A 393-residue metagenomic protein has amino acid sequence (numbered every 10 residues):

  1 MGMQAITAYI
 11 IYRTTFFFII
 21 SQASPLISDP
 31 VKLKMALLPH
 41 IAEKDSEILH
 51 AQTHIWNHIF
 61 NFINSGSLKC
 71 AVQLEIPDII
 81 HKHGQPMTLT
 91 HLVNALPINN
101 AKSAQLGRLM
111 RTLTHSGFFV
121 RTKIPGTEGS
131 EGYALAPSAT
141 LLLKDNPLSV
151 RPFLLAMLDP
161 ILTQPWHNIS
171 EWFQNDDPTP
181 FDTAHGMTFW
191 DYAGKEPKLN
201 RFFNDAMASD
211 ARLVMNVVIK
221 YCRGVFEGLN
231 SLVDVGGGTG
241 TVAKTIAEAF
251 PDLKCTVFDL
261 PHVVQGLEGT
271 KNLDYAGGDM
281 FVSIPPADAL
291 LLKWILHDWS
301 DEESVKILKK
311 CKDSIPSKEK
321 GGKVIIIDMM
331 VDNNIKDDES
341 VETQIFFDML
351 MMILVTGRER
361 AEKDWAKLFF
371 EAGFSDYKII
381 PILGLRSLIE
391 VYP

Functional and structural regions predicted by a protein language model:
M1-I48: Eukaryotic N-terminal low-complexity, Ser/Thr- and Lys/Arg-rich leader segments that predominantly function as
A36, D145-S340, D376, I382 (+1 more regions): Conserved adenosyl
L38-D45, H50-I98, K102-S231: Conserved Class I S-adenosyl-L-methionine-dependent methyltransferase catalytic core
P77, H81, V93, N204 (+5 more regions): Amphipathic alpha-helical interaction motifs in eukaryotic regulatory proteins
R121-K123, I379-I382: Short beta-strand
I327-E371: C-terminal alpha-helical "lid/dimerization" subdomain adjacent to the S-adenosyl-L-methionine
L388-P393: C-terminal lobe and adjacent flexible extensions of AdoMet/dcAdoMet transferase-like proteins
